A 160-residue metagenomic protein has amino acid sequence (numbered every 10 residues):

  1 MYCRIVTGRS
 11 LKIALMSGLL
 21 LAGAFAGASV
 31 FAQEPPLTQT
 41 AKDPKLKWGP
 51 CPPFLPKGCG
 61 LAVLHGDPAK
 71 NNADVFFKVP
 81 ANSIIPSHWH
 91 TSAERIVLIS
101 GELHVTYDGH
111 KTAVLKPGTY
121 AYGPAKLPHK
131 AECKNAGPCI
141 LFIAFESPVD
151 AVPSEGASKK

Functional and structural regions predicted by a protein language model:
Y2-G18: Bacterial N-terminal signal peptides that target proteins for export
A24, A28-A73, G156-K160: A short, N-terminal "cap"/entry segment at the start of jelly-roll beta-barrel domains of the cupin/DSBH fold
F54-K57, P68-K70, W89-H90, V97 (+2 more regions): Extracellular/periplasmic catalytic domains that process cell-envelope and extracellular macromolecules
G60-L64, V75-S83, S100: N-terminal post-signal-peptidase region of extra-cytosolic proteins
A73-H90, P124-K126: Conserved short histidine dyad/triad with adjacent acidic residue
P80-S83, H90-D108: Glycine- and acidic-residue-biased ligand/ion/polar-headgroup-sensing regions
G109-K126: Short acidic-glycine-tyrosine-enriched beta hairpin
A125-V149: Ligand-binding loop in jelly-roll beta-barrel domains
